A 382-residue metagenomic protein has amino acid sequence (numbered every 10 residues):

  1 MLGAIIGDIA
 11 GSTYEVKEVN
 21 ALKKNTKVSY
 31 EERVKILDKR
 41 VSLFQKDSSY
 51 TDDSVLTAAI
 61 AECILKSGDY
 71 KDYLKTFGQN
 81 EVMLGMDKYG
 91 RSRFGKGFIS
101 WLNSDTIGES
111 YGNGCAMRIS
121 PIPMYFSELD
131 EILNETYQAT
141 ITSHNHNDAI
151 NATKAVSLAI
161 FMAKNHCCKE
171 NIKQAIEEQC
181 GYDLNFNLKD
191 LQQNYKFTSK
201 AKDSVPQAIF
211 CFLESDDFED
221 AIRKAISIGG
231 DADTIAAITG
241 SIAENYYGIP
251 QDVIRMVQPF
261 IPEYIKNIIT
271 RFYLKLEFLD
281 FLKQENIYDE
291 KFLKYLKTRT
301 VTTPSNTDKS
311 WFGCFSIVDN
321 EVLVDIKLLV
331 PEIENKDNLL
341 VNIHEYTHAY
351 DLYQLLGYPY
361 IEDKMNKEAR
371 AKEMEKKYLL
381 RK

Functional and structural regions predicted by a protein language model:
M1, D72-T76, I235, N335-L340 (+1 more regions): Alpha-helical scaffolds flanking conserved acidic
M1-E277: Structured, active/binding-site neighborhoods that engage oxygen-rich ligands
A4, G230, D337-Y346: Short alpha-helical catalytic segment bearing the HExxH-like zincin motif of zinc-dependent metalloproteases
D8-I9, V341, E345-Y353: Catalytic glutamate of the conserved HExxH
A21-K23, K336, L340, L352-R381: Post-HEXXH active-site segment of zinc metalloproteases
L274-I326: Auxiliary, metal-adjacent structural segments of Zn-dependent hydrolase domains
V324-V341: Short pre-active-site segment immediately N-terminal to the catalytic Zn-binding motif
